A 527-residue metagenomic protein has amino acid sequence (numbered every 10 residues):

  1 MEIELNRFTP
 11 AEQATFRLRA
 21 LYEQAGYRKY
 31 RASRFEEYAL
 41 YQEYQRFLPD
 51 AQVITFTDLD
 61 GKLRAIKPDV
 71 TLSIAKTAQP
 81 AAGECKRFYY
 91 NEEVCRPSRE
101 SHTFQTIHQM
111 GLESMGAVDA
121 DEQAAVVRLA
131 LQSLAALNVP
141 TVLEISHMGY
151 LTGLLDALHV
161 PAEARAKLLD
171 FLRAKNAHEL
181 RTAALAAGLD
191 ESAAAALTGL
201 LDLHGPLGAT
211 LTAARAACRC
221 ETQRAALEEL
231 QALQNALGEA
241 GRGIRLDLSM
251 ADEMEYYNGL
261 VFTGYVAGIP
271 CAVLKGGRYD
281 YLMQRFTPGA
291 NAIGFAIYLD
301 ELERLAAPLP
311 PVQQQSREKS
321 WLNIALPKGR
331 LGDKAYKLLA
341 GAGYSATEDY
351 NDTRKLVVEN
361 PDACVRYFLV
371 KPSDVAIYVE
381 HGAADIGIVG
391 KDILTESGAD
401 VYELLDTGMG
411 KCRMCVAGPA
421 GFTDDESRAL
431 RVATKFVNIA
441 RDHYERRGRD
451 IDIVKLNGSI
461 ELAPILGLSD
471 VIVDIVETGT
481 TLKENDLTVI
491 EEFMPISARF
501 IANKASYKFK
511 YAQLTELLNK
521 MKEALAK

Functional and structural regions predicted by a protein language model:
M1-K67, A124, R128: TRNA-binding/sensing appendages of the translation machinery
R7-A25, E36-E37, T71-A82, Y89-P140 (+1 more regions): Positively charged, Gly/Ser-enriched RNA/tRNA-binding surfaces
A32-A51, S146-D156, M250-G259, E461-L466: Beta-rich nucleic-acid/ligand-interaction surfaces
Q52-S101, V375, E380-V389: Glycine-rich, N-terminal phosphate-binding loop and its surrounding beta-alpha-beta segment
D60-K62, S114-A120, S506: A generic structural motif
K62-R64, N138-V142, I269-C271, P288-I293 (+4 more regions): Short active-site oxyanion
L151-R242, E477, T488, K510-K527: Long, charged alpha-helical interface segments
R317-K527: Domain-level signature for soluble enzymes in the chorismate/prephenate branch of the shikimate pathway
